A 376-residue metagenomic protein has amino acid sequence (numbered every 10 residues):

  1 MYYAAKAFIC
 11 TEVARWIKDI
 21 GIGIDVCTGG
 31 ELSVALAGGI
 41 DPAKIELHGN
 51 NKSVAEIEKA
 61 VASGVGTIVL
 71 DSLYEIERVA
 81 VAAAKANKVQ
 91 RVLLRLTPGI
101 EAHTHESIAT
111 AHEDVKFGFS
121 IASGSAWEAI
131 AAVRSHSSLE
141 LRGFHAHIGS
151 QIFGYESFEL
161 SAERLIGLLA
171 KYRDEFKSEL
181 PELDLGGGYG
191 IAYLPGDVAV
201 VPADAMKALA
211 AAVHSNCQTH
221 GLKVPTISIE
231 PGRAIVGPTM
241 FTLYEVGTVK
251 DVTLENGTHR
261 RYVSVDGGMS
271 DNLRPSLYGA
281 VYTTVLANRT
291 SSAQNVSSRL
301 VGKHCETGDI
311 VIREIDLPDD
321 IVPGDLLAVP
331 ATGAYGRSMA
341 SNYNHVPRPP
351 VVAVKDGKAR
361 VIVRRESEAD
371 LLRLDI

Functional and structural regions predicted by a protein language model:
Y2-E182, I191, A212, C217 (+1 more regions): Active-site-proximal beta-alpha core segment in soluble small-molecule metabolic enzymes
Y2-Y3, F8, F117, F158 (+8 more regions): Aromatic side chains
C27, L73, T97-G99, H147 (+5 more regions): Anionic group-transfer/hydrolysis microenvironments
E101-T104, P181-D197, I227-T239, N272-L273: Flexible glycine/acidic-rich beta-alpha junction loops that bind and position SAM and/or redox cofactors in anaerobic
E113, G196-A199: Gly/Pro-rich active-site loop or hairpin
I152-G167, V198-K207, M240-G247: Short, electropositive alpha-helical surface patch
A208, H214, L222-I376: Charged (often Lys/Glu-rich) extended helix/loop segments that serve as interaction or gating elements
